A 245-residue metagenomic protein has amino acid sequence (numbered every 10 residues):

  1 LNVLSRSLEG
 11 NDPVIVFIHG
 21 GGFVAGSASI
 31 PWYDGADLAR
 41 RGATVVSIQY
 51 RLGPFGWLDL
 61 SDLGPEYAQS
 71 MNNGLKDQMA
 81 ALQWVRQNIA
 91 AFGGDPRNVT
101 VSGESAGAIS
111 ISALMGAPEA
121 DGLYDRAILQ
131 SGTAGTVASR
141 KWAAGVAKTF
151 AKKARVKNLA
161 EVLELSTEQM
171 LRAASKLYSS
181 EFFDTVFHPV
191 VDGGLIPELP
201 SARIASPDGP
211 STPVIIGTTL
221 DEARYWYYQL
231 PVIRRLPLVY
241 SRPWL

Functional and structural regions predicted by a protein language model:
L1-L159, A202-L230: Serine-hydrolase-like catalytic core of hydrolytic proteins
K157, E161, Q169-L245: Substrate-gating cap/lid region and adjacent catalytic-acid/histidine neighborhood within extracellular/lumenal
